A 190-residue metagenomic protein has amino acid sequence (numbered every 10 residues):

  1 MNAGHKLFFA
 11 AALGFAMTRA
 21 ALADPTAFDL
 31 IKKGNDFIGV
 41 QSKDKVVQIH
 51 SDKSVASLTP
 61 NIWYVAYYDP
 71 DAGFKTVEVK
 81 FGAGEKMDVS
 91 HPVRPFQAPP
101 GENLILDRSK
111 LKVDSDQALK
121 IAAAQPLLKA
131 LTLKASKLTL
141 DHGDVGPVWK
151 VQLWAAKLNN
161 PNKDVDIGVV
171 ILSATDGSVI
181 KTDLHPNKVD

Functional and structural regions predicted by a protein language model:
M1-F8: Bacterial N-terminal signal peptides that target proteins for export
G4, A20-D190: Long, terminal "pre-/pro-" and other extracytoplasmic accessory regions that lie outside the mature folded/catalytic
A10-R19: Bacterial N-terminal signal peptides
